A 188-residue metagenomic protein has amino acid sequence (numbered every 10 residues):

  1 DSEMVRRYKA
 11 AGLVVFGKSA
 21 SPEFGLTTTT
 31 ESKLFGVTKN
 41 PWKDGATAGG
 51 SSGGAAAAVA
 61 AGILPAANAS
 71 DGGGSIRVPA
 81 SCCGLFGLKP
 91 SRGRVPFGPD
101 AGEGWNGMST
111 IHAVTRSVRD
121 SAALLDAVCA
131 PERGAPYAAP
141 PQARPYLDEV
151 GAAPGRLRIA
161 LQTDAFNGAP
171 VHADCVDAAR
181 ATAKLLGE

Functional and structural regions predicted by a protein language model:
D1-G72: Gly/Ser-rich catalytic/binding loops embedded in alpha/beta enzyme cores
Y8, A57-V59, R77-C82, L186: Hydrophobic residues within well-ordered alpha-helices
S21-E23, S70-I76, C82, A165-F166: Acidic, glycine-rich active-site loops and adjacent beta-strand->loop/helix elements that engage anionic groups
L26-T30, R77-C82, P99-A101, V171-A173: Short acidic, glycine/serine/threonine-rich loops at helix termini
V59-A60, P79, G87-K89, V114-R116: Short beta-strand-to-turn element immediately C-terminal to the catalytic PLP-Schiff-base lysine in fold type I
G72-P99: Glycine/threonine-rich beta-strand-loop-alpha-helix active-site module that forms ligand/phosphate-binding
K89-D177, A181-T182: A short helix-breaking turn/cap at a secondary-structure junction
T182-E188: Short, intrinsically disordered, charge-balanced linker/junction segments flanking boundaries in proteins
